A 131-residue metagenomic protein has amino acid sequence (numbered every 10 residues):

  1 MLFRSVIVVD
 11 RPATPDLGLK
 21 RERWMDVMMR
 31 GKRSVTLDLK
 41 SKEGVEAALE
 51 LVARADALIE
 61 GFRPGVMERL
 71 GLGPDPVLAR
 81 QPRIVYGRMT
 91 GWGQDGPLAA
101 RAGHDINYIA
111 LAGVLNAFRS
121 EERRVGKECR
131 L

Functional and structural regions predicted by a protein language model:
F3-R130: N-terminal helix-loop segment corresponding to the beta1-alpha1 unit of nucleotide/adenylate-binding folds
